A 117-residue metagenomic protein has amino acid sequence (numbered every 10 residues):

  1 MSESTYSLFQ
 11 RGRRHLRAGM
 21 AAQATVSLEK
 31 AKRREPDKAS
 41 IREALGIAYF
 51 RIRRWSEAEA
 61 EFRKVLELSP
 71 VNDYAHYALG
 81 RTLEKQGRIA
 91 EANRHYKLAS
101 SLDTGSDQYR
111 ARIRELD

Functional and structural regions predicted by a protein language model:
M1-T5, N93-D117: Terminal, low-structured helical/coil segments at or just beyond the last alpha-helical repeat
T5, A39-S40, D73-Y74, D107-Q108: Helix-start (N-cap) detector for alpha-helical repeat units in TPR-like alpha-solenoids, especially tetratricopeptide
R17-K30, I52-K64, Q86-L98: Structural signature of tandem alpha-helical TPR/SEL1-like repeats, specifically the intra-repeat loop/turn
K30-A48: Short, charge-rich amphipathic alpha-helical segments embedded in non-transmembrane helical bundles/solenoids
